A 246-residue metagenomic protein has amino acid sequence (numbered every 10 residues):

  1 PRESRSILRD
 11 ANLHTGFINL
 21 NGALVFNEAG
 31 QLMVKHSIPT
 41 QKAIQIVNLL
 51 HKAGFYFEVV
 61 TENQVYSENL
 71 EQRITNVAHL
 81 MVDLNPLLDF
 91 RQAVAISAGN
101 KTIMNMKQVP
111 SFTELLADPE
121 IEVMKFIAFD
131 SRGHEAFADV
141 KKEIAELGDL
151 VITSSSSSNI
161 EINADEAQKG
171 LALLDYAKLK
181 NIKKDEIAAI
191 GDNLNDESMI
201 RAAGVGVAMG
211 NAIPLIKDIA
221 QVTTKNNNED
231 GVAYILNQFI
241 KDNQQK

Functional and structural regions predicted by a protein language model:
P1-Q92: Active-site phosphate-binding/coordination module
P1-R5, A136-F137, G170, D196-E197: Short, well-ordered alpha-helical microsegments
N12, G54, G148-D149, G204: Residue-level detector of structured alpha->beta connecting loops
H14, V123-M124, A203, A220: Short, well-ordered alpha-helix to beta-strand connector turns
Q45, L49, K142-E143, L215: Alpha-helical scaffold elements within enzyme catalytic domains, especially in hydrolases
A53, N63-I190: Conserved acidic, metal-coordinating active-site core of Asp-based, Mg2+-dependent phosphoryl-transfer enzymes
A145, N159-K246: Mg2+-dependent phosphoryl-transfer enzymes with acidic/Ser/Thr/Gly-rich catalytic loops
